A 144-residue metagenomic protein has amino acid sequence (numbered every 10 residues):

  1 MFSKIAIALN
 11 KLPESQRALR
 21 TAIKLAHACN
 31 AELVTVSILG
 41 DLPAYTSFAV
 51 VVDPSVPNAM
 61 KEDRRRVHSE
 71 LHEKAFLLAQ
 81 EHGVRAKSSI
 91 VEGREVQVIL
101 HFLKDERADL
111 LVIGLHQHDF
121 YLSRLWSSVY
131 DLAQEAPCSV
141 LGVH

Functional and structural regions predicted by a protein language model:
S3-S55, V84, E135: Small/aliphatic-rich secondary-structure junction motif
A22, A75, I99, L132: Aromatic/hydrophobic pocket-lining residues that form π-stacking "cages" and hydrophobic walls in ligand
V34, K87, L141: Conserved beta-strand positions in the Rossmann-like core of class I SAM-dependent methyltransferases
P43, V96-V98, F120: Generic structural signal for helix capping and beta-alpha/helix-loop junctions
P54-E70: A short acidic, glycine-rich active-site loop that binds or catalyzes chemistry on phosphate/adenosine moieties
E70, I90-R94, H144: Short beta->alpha linker loops
L77-L111: Structural beta-alpha unit
H101-H144: Gly/Ser-rich helix-loop-strand patches that form or flank binding pockets for ribonucleotide-derived cofactors
